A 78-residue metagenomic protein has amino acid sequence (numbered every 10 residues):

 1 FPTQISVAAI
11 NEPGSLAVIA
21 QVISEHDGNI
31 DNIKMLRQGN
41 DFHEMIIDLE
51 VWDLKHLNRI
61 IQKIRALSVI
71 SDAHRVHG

Functional and structural regions predicted by a protein language model:
F1-G78: A conserved regulatory-domain signal marking ACT and ACT-like small-molecule sensing domains and adjacent regulatory
